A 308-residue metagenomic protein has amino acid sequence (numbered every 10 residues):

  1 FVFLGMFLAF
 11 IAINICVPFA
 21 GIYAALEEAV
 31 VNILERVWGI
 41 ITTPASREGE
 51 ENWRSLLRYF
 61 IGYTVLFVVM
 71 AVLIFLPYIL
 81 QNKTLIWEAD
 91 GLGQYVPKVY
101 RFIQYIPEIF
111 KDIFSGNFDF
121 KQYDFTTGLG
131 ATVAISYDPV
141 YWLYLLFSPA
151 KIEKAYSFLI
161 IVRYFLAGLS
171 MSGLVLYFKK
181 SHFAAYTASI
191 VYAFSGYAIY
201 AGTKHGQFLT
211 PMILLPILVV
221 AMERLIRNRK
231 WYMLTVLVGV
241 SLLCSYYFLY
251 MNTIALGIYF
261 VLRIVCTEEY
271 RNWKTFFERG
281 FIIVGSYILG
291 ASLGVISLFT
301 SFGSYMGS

Functional and structural regions predicted by a protein language model:
F1-L8, I160, Q207-P211, N252: Alpha-helical transmembrane segments of polytopic membrane proteins
V2-P77, E278-I283: Start-transfer (signal-anchor) and selected internal transmembrane alpha helices of multi-pass inner/ER membrane
A12-A25, F75-L76, F178-K179, A221-R227 (+1 more regions): Structural signal for the C-terminal ends of transmembrane alpha-helices and the immediately following loop
C16-E27, F75-E88, L176, H205-G206 (+1 more regions): Juxtamembrane/interface segments at transmembrane-helix termini
G49, G91, A150, H182 (+3 more regions): Juxtamembrane loop-helix boundary motifs flanking transmembrane segments in multi-pass membrane proteins
R54, R58, G62, S148-A155 (+3 more regions): Membrane-interface starts of transmembrane alpha-helices
F67, F165-Y177, H182-C266, R279-F302 (+1 more regions): Membrane-embedded helix bundles of polyisoprenyl
M70-G168, I190-M212: Membrane-interface coil-to-helix junctions
